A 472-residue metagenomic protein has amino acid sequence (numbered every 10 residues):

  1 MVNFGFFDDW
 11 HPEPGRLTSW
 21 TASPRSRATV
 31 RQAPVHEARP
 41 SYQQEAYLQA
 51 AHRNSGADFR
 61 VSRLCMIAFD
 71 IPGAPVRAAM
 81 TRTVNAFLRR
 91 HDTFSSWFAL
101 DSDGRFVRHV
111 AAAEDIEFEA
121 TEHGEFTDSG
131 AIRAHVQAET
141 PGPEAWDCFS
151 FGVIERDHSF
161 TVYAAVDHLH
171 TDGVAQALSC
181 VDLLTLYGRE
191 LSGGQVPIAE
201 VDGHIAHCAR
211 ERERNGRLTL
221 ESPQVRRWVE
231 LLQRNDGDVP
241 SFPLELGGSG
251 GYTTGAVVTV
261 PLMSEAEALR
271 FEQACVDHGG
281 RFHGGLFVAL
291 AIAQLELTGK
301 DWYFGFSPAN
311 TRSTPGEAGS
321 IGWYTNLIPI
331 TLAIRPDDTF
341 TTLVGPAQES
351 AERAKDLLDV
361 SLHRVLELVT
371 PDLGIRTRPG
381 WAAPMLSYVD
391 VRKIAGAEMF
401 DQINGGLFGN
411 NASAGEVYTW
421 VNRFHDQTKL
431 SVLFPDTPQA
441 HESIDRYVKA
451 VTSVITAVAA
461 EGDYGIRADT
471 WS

Functional and structural regions predicted by a protein language model:
M1-R63, Q294-H363, G374, R378-A459 (+1 more regions): Acyl-thioester-dependent acyl-group transfer interface
M1-V35, L183-A256, A459-S472: Non-catalytic, low-complexity flexible loops and terminal extensions
F4, D9, R39, E45-A57 (+5 more regions): Acyl-thioester-dependent condensation/acyltransferase catalytic cores
L48-R60, S222-G280, T370: Flexible, P/S/T/G-rich "lid" or insertion loops adjacent to the active sites of thioester-utilizing
R82-R90, H135-P141, E230, A274 (+2 more regions): Amphipathic alpha-helical regulatory segments at dimerization interfaces that relay allosteric signals between sensory
F87-S96, A274-G319: Hydrophobic "lid/gating" helix adjacent to the active-site nucleophile that controls access to an acyl-thioester pocket
S179: Interfaces and regulatory segments of ATP-dependent nucleotide/adenylate/phosphodiester-chemistry enzymes
